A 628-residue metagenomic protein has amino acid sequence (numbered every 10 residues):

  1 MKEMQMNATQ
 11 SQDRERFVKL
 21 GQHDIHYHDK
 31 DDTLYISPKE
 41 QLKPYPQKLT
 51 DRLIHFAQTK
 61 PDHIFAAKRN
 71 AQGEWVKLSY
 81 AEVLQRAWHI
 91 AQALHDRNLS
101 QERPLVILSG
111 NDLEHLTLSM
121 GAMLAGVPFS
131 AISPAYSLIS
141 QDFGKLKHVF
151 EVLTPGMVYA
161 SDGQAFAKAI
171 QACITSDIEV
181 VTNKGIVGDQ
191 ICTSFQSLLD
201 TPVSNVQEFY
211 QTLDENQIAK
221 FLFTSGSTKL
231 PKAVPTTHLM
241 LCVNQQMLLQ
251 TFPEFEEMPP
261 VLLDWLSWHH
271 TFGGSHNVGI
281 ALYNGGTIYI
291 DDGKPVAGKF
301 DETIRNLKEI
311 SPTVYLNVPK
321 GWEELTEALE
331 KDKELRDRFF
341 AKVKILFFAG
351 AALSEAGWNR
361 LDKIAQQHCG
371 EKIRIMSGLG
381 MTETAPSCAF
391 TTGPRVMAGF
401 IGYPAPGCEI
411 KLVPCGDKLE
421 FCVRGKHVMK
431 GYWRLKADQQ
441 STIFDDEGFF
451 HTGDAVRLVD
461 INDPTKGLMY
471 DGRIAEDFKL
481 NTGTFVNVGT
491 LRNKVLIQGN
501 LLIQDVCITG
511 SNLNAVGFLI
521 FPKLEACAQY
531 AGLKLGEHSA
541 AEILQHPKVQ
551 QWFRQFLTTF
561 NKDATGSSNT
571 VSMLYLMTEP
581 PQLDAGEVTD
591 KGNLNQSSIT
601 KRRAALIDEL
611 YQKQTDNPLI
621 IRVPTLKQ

Functional and structural regions predicted by a protein language model:
K2-V18, L124-L198: Structural core segment of the AMP-binding/adenylate-forming
Q41, A66-T117, S137-K147, S194-L199 (+1 more regions): Conserved AMP-binding/adenylate-forming core of the ANL superfamily
P61-I64, V180, V187-F223, K229-L230 (+1 more regions): Conserved pre-ATP/AMP-binding loop-to-beta segment of ANL
K77-A81, Y210-Q211, A219-Q246: Conserved AMP-binding A3 loop
L84-I90, D200-V203, E215, V234-F255: Conserved structural elements of the adenylate-forming
C242-V261, W268-D337: Conserved AMP-binding/adenylation subdomain of ANL enzymes
N284-G286, I304, T313-L316, T326-F400 (+2 more regions): Gly/Ser/Thr-rich phosphate-binding loop
L419-L480, L619-I620, L626: Conserved ATP-binding/catalytic segment of the ANL
